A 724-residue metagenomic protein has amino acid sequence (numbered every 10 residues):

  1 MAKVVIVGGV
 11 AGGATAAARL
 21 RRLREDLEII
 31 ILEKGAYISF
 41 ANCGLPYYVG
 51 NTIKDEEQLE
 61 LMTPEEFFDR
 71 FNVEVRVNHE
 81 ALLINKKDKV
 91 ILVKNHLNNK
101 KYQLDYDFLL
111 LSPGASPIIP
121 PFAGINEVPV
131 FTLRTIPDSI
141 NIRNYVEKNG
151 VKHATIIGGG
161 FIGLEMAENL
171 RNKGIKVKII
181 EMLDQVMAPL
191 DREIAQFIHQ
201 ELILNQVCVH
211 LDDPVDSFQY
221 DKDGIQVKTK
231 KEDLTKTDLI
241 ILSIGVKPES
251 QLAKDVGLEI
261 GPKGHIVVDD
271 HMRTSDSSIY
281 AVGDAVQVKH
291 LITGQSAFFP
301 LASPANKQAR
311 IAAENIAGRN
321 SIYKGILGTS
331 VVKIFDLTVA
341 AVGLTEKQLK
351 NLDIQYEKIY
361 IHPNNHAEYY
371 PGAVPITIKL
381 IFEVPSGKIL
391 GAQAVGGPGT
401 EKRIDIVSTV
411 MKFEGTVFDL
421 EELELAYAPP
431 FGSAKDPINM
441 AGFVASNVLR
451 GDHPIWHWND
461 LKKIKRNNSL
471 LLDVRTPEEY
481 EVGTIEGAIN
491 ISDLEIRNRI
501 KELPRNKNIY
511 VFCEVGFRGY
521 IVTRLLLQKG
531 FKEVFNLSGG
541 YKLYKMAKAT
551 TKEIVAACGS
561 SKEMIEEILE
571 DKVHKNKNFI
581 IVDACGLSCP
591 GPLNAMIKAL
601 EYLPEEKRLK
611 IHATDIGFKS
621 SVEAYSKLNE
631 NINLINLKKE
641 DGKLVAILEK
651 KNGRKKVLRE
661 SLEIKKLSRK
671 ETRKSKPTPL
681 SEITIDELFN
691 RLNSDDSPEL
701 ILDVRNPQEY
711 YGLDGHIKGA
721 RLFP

Functional and structural regions predicted by a protein language model:
A2, A285-P398, P429, S433 (+2 more regions): Mid-to-C-terminal Rossmann-like scaffold of FAD/NAD(P)H-dependent oxidoreductases
A2-E74, N78, I118, A167-L190 (+5 more regions): Beta1-alpha1 glycine-rich phosphate/pyrophosphate-binding loop at the start of Rossmann-like nucleotide-binding domains
D26-E28, R70, R76-V93, L97 (+2 more regions): A Rossmann-like FAD-binding core segment of flavoenzymes
G44-V73, R192-V215, L344, V555-E567: N-terminal glycine-rich dinucleotide-binding loop that anchors FAD/FMN and/or NAD(P) in oxidoreductases
E60, H153-T155, F161-F218, L301-A305 (+1 more regions): Rossmann-like dinucleotide-binding cores of NAD(P)H-dependent redox enzymes
L111-K173, C208, V268-D270, I489-D493 (+1 more regions): Glycine-rich dinucleotide-binding loop and its adjacent helix/turn
N126-G150, Q226-K228, L234-I311, I406 (+1 more regions): FAD-site-proximal beta/loop scaffold in flavoenzymes
G415-L470, P477-Y510, E514-L587, N594-P604 (+3 more regions): Rhodanese-like catalytic fold shared by cysteine-dependent sulfurtransferases and DSP/PTP-type phosphatases
